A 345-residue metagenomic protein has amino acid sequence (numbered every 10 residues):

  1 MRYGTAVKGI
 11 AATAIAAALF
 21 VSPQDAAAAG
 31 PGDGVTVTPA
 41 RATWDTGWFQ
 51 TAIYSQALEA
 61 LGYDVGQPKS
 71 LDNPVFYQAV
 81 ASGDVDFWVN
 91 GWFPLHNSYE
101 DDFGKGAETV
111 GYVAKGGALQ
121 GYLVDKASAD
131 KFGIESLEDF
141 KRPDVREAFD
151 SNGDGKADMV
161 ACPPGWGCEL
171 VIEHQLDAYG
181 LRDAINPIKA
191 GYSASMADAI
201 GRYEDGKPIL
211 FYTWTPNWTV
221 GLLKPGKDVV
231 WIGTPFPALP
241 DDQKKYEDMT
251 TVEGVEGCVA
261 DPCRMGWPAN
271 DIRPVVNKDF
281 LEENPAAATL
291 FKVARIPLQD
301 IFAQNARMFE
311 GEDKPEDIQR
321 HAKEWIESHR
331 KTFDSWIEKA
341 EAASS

Functional and structural regions predicted by a protein language model:
G32-T46, Y63-P68, K156-V160, F291: Short, well-ordered beta-strand elements
W44-D45, Y63-Q78, P187-D198, P216-W218: Short helix-initiation/N-cap motifs at beta->coil->alpha
D45-D64, H174-D177: Short, polar/charged alpha-helical segment
T51, L71-G106, D198-R202, W218-K224: Pocket-flanking alpha-helical
P94, A178-G180, I188-F302: Flexible, solvent-exposed loop/hinge segments that line or gate ligand/substrate-binding clefts
E108-A161: A conserved helix-loop-strand patch within extracytoplasmic ligand-binding domains of the periplasmic binding
Q120-D130, D271-E283, R307: A bilobed periplasmic-binding-protein/Venus flytrap-type ligand-binding module shared by bacterial periplasmic
W267, F280-L281, A288-T289, V293-S345: C-terminal functional modules
